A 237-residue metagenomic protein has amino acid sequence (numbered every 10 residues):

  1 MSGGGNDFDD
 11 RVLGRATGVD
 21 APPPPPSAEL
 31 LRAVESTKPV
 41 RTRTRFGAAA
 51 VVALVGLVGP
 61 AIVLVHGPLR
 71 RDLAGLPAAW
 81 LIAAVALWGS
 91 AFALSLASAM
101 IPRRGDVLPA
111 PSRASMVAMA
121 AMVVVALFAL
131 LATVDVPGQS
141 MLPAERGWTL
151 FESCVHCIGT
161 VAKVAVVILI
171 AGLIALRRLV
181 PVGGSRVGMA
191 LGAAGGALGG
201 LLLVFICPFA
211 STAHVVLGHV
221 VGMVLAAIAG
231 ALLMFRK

Functional and structural regions predicted by a protein language model:
M1-F8: N-terminal acidic, proline/glycine-rich, low-complexity intrinsically disordered segments
F8, V12-G56, L69, L233: Positively biased amphipathic helices and basic secretion/translocation or surface-docking motifs that either flank
R45-K237: Polar, acidic low-complexity tracts enriched in Ser/Thr/Gln/Glu with frequent Gly/Pro and Thr-Pro motifs
